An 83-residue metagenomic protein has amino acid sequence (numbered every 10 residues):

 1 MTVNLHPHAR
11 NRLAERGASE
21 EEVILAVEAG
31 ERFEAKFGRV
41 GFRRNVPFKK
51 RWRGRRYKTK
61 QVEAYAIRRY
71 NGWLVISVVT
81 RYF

Functional and structural regions predicted by a protein language model:
M1-F83: Ribonuclease/tRNase effector modules and their secretory precursors
